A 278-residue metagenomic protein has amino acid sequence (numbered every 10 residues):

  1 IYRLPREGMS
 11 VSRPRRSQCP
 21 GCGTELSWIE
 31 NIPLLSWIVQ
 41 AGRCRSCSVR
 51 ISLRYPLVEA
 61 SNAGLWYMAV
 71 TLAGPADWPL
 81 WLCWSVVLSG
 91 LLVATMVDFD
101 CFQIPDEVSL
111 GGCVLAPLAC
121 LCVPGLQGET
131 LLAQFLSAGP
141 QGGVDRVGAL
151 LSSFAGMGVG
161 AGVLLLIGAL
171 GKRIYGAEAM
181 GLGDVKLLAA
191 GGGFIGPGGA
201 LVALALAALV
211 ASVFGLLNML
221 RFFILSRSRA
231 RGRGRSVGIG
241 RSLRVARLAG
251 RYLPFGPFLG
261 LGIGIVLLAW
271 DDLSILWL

Functional and structural regions predicted by a protein language model:
I1-L278: A membrane-topology feature that recognizes alpha-helical transmembrane segments and their immediate juxtamembrane
